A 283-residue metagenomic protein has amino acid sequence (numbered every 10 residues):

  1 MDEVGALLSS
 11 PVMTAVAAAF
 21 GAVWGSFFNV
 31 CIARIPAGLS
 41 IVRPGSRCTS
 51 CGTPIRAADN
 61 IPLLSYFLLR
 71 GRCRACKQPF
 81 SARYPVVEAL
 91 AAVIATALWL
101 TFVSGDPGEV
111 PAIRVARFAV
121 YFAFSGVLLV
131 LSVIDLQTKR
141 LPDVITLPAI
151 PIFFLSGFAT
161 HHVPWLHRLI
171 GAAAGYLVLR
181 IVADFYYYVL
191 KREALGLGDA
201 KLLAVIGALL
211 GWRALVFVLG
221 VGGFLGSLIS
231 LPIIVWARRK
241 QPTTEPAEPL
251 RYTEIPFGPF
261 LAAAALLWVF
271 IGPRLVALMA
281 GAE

Functional and structural regions predicted by a protein language model:
M1-S10, L278-E283: Short, strongly hydrophobic alpha-helical membrane anchors
V4-L8, A208, L250-E254: Helix-boundary and loop/linker segments of multi-pass membrane transporters
L8, L69-R70, R74-T146: Long, charge-rich boundary regions
A17, G108-I113, R117-S230, I234 (+1 more regions): Functional transmembrane core segments of multi-pass inner-membrane proteins
W24-N29, A91, A95, S156 (+4 more regions): Alpha-helical transmembrane segments of multipass membrane proteins
F28-R83, E248-P249, F257: Membrane-proximal soluble regions of multi-pass membrane proteins
L197-G198, P232-L267: Interfacial loop-to-transmembrane junctions
A263-E283: C-terminal domain-closing interface element
